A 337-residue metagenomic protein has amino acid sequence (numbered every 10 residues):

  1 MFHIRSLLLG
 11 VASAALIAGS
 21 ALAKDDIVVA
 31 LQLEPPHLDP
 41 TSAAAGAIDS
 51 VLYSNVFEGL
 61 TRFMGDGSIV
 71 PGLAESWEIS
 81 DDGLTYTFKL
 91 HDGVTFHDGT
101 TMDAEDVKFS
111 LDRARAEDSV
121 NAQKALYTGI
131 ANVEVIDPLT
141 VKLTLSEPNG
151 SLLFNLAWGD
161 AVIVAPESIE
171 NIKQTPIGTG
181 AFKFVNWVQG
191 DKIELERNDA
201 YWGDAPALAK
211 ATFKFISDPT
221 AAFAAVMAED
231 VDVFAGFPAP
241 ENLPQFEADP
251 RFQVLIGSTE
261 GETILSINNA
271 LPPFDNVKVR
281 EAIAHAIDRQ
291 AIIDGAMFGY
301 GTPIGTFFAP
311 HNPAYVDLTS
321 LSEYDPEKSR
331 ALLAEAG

Functional and structural regions predicted by a protein language model:
D25, L243-I256: Ligand-binding "clamshell"
D25-L33, E75, T85-F88, V107-S110 (+5 more regions): Short, well-ordered beta-strand elements
L31-D81, D112, I177-T179: N-terminal lobe/hinge region of extracytoplasmic solute-binding protein
E75-V120, I136, K142, A225 (+1 more regions): Aromatic- and charge-enriched surface segment that lines or borders ligand/interaction sites
K89, Q123-V164: Surface-exposed binding/hinge segments that line and control ligand-binding clefts or catalytic entry sites
P148, F154-P206, K210, D218 (+1 more regions): Gly/Pro-rich hinge or "lid" segments in bacterial periplasmic/extracellular proteins
E170, N198-P244: Ligand-site clamp/hinge motif
R197, D275-G337: Append "and occasionally in soluble cytosolic enzymes with long acidic Gly/Pro-rich linkers
